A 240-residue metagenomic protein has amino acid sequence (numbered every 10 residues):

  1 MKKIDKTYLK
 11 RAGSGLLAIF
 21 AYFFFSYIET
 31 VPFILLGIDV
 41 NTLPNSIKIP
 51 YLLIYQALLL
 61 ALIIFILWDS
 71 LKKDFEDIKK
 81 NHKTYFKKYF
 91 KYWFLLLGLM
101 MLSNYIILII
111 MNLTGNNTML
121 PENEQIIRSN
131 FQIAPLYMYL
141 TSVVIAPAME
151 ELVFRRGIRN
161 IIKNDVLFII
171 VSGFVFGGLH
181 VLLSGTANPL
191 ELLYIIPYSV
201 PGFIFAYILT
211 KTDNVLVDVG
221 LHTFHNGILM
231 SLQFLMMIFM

Functional and structural regions predicted by a protein language model:
M1-Y8: Short, Lys/Arg-rich, polar N-terminal cytosolic tail immediately upstream of the first transmembrane signal-anchor
K10-S26, Y92-L99, I169-V175: Alpha-helical transmembrane segments
G15-K72, M119-I126: Alpha-helical transmembrane segments in multi-pass membrane proteins
A18-Y22, Y51-Y55, Y92-L96, M138-A146 (+1 more regions): Alpha-helical transmembrane segments of multi-pass integral membrane proteins
Y22-G37, L108, N112, M230-M237: Juxtamembrane/transmembrane-helix interface segments of polytopic membrane transporters
I34-P44, N112-T118, I158-I170: Membrane interface segments of multi-pass transport proteins and intramembrane proteases
V40-I47, D74-A146, F239-M240: Juxtamembrane helix-loop-helix connectors linking adjacent transmembrane helices in multi-pass membrane enzymes
M101-Y105, Q132-M240: Transmembrane helix-loop-helix hairpins at the membrane interface of multi-pass integral membrane proteins
